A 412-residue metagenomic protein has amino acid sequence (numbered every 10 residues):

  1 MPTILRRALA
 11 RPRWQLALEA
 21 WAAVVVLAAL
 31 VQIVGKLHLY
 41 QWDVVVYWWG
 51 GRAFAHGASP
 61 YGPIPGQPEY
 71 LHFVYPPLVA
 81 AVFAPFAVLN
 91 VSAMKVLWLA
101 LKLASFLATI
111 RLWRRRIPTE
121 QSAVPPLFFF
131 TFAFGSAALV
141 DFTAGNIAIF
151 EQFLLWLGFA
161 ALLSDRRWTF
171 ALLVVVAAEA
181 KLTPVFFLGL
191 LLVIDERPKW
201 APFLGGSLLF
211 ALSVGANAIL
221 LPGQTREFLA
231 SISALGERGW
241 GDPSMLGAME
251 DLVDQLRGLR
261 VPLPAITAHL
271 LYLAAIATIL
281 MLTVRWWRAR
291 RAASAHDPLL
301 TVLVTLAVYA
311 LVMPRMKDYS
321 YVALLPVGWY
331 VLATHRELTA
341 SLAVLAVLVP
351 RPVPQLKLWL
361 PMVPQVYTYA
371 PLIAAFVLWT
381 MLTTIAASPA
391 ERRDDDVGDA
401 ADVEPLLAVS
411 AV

Functional and structural regions predicted by a protein language model:
P2-T169, L192-D318, L325, P389-D395 (+1 more regions): Primarily membrane-embedded glycan-assembly and transfer machineries that use lipid-linked glycans
H72-F73, A80-A81, S122, A180 (+5 more regions): Hydrophobic alpha-helical transmembrane segments of integral membrane proteins, especially lipid-exposed positions
N90, S105, A178-P184, L188 (+1 more regions): Hydrophobic transmembrane alpha-helices
A171-V174, Q224-A230, S320-L324, T339-A346 (+2 more regions): A cytosolic-side transmembrane-helix exit/cap motif
A171-V174, T183-I194, A323: Transmembrane-embedded, aromatic-rich helix segments that form part of the hydrophobic channel/pocket engaging
V175, G205-F210, T301-L306, L338-P350: Central hydrophobic cores of alpha-helical transmembrane segments in multi-pass integral membrane proteins
V331-V412: Aromatic-enriched
